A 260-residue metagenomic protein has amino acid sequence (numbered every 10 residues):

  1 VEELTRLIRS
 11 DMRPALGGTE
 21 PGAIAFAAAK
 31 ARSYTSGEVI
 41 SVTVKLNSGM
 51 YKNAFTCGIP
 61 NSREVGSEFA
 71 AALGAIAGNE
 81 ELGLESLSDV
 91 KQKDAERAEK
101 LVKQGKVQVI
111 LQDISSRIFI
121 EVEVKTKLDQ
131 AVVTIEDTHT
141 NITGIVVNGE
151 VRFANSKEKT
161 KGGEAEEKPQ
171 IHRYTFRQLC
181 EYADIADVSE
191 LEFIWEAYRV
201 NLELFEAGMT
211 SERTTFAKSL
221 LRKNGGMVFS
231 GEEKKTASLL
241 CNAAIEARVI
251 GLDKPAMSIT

Functional and structural regions predicted by a protein language model:
E2-E3, T19-F26, S62-G66, A70 (+7 more regions): Conserved active-site and cofactor/substrate-binding residues in soluble primary-metabolism enzymes
E3, S36-V42, N79-E81, L128-D129: Short coil/turn connectors at secondary-structure junctions
E3-L16, R177-A183: Generic N-terminal amphipathic, Lys/Arg-enriched alpha-helix
R6-D11, P21-A25, Q92-L101, G105 (+2 more regions): Polyanion-binding surfaces on beta-sheet-dominated domains and ring/shell assemblies
R9-A31, K235-T260: Glycine-rich anion/phosphate-binding loop at the beta-strand->alpha-helix junction
A23-V39, Y51-T56: Small-residue-enriched alpha-helical segments and adjacent helix-cap loops that form tight helix-helix packing
I40-L84, A95-V107: A structural-propensity feature for long, helix-poor, extended segments
Q104-A256: Signature of multi-pass transmembrane helix bundles
